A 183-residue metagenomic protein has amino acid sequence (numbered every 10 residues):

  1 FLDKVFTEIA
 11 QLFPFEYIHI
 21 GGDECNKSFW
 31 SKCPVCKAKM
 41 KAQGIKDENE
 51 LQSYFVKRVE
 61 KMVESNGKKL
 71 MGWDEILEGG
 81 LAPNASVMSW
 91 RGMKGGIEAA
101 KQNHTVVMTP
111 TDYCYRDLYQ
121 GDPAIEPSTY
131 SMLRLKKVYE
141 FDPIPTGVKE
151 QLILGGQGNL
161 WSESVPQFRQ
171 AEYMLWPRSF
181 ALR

Functional and structural regions predicted by a protein language model:
F1-L70: Substrate-binding cleft of carbohydrate-active enzyme catalytic domains
N49, A85-S86: A generic secondary-structure micro-motif detector that highlights 1-2 residue hydrophobic/ambivalent hotspots embedded
K69-E75, G80-A85, R91-R183: Flexible, acidic glycine-rich loops studded with aromatic residues
